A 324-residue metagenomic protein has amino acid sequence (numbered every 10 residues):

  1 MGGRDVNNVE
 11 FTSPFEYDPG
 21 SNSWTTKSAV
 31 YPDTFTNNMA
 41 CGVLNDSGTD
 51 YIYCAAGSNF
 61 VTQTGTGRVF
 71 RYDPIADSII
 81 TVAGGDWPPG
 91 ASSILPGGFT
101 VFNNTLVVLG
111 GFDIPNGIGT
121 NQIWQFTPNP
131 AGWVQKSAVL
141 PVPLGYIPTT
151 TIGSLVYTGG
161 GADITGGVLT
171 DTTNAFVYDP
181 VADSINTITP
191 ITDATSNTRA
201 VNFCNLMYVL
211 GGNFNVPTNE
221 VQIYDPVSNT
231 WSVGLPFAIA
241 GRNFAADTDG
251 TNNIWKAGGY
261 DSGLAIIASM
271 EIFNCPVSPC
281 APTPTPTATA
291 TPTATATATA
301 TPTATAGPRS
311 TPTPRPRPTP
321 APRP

Functional and structural regions predicted by a protein language model:
M1-T283: Kelch-like beta-propeller repeat domains
S278-R323: Ser/Thr-rich, Proline-interspersed low-complexity disordered segments
